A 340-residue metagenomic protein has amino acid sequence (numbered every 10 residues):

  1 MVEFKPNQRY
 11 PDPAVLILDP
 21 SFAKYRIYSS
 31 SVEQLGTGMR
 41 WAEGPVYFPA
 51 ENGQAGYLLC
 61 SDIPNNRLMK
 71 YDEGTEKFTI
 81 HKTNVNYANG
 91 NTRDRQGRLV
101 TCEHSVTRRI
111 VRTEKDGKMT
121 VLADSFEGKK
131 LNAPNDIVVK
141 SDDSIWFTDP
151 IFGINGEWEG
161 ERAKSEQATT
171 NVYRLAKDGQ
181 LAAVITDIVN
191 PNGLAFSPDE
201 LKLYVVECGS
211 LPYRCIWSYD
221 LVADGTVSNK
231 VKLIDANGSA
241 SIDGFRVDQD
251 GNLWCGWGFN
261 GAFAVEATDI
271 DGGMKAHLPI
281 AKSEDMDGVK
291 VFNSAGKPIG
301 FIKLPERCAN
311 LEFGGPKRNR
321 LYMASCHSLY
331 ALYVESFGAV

Functional and structural regions predicted by a protein language model:
V2-S31, V340: Blade/loop signatures of beta-propeller domains
E3-Q8, E103, F147-Q167, G256-S283 (+1 more regions): Short, conserved, GDST-rich strand-edge loop motifs in beta-rich repeat architectures
S31, T37-A55, N84-E103, R109 (+9 more regions): Beta-rich, blade/repeat-based domains predominating in secreted/periplasmic proteins but also intracellular
I63, R67-V111, T120-A123: Blade-loop segments of beta-propeller domains
R67-M69, R109-V111, N171-Y173, C215-W217 (+2 more regions): A short loop-to-beta-strand structural motif that recurs across blades of beta-propeller domains
D72-E76, T113-K118, L175-G179, D220-G225 (+2 more regions): Short loop/turn segments that connect beta-strands within beta-propeller blades
L211-C215, Y219-L221, T226-K230, I234-K297: Loop/turn-rich, solvent-exposed surfaces of beta-rich toroidal or solenoidal domains
